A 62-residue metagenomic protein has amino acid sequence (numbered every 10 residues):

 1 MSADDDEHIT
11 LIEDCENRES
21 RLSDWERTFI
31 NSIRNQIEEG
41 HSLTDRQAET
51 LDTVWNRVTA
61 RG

Functional and structural regions predicted by a protein language model:
M1-G62: Charged, low-complexity intrinsically disordered segments and flexible loops
